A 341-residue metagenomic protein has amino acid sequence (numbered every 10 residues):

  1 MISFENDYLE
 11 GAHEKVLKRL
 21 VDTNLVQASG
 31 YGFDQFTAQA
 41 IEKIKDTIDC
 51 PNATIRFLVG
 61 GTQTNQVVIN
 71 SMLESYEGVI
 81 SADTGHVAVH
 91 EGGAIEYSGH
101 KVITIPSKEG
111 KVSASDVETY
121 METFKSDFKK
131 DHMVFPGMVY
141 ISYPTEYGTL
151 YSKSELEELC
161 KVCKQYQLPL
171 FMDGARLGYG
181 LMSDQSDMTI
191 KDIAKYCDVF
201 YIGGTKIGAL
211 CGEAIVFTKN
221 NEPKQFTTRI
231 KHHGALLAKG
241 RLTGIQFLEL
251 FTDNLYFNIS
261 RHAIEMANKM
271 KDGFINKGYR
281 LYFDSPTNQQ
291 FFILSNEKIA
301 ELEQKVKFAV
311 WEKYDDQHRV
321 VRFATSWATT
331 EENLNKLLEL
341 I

Functional and structural regions predicted by a protein language model:
H13-G61, D83-A88, A94: Conserved N-terminal alpha-helix of the aminotransferase class I/II PLP-enzyme fold
S71-V89, E118: Conserved PLP-anchoring active-site segment centered on the Schiff-base-forming lysine
E74-Y76, N268-K269, G273-I341: Conserved C-terminal alpha-helix-loop-beta "cap" of PLP-dependent enzymes that closes/shapes the active-site mouth
G99-P144, Y151-E158: PLP-dependent aminotransferase-class I/II
V102-I103, L170-M172, L281, F308: Hydrophobic beta-strand scaffold residues
K108, F135, S142, L150 (+2 more regions): Active-site C-terminal subdomain of aminotransferase-like
Y151-S183: Catalytic PLP-binding core of fold-type I/II PLP enzymes
